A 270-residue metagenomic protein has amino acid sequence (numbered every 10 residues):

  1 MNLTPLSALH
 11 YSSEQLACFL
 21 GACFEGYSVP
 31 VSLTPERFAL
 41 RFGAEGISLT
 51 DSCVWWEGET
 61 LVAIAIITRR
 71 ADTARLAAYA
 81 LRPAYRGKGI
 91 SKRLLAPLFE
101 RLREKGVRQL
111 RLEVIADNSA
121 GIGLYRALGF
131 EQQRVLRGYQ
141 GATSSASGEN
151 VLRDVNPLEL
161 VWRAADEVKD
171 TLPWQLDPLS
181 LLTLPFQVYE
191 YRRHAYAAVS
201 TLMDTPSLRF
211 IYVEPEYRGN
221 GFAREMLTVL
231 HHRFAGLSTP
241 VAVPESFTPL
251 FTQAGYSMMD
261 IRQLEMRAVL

Functional and structural regions predicted by a protein language model:
N2-C18, G148-A164: A short beta-loop-alpha structural element at the N-terminal edge of CoA-dependent acyl/N-acetyltransferase catalytic
C18, V29-C53, E57-I66, A165-E190: Active-site rim helix/loop that mediates acceptor-substrate recognition in acyltransferases
V54, T60-T68, R75-A80, R192-Y212: Conserved beta-strand in the GNAT
R69, R82-A84, K88, A116-D117 (+1 more regions): Active-site acidic-Proline motif in GNAT/NAT acetyltransferases
L81, G87-E100, G123-A127, G219-H232: Conserved acetyl-CoA-binding loop-helix of GNAT-fold acetyltransferases
K88, K92, R108, A116-R134 (+2 more regions): Conserved active-site alpha-helix within GNAT-family acetyltransferase domains
L102-E113, H232-S246: Conserved GNAT acetyl-CoA-binding A-motif
R108, I115-D117, R137-W162, D260-L270: C-terminal "cap" of GNAT-fold acetyltransferases
